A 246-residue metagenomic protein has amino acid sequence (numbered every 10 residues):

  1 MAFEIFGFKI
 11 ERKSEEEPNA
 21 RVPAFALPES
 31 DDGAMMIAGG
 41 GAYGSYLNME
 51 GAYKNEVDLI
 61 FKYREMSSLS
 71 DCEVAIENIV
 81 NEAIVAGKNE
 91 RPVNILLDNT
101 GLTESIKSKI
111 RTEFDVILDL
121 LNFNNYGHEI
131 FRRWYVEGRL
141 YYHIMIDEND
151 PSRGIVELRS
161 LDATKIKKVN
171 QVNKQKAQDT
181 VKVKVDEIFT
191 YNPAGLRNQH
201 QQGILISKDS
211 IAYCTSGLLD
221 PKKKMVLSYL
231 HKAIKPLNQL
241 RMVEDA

Functional and structural regions predicted by a protein language model:
M1-N89, V93-T100, S105-S108, T112 (+2 more regions): Structured, contiguous alpha/beta core segments that scaffold functional sites
